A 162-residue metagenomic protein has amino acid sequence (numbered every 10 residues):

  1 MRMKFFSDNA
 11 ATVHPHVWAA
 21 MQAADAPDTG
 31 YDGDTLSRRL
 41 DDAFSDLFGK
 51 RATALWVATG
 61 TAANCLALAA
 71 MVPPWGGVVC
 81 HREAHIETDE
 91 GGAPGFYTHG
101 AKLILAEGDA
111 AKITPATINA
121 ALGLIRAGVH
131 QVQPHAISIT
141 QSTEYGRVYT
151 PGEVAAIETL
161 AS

Functional and structural regions predicted by a protein language model:
M1-A20: N-terminal amphipathic/basic leader segments beginning at the initiator methionine
M3-K4, A52-W56, G76-V78, K102-I104 (+1 more regions): Structural motif
H14-G60, R82-E83, T88, A93: Conserved N-terminal alpha-helix of the aminotransferase class I/II PLP-enzyme fold
L66-W75, A93: Glycine-rich loop at the start of a catalytic domain that most often binds anionic cofactors/ligands
G76-G91, G95-T98, A111, A116: Glycine/threonine-rich beta-strand-loop-alpha-helix active-site module that forms ligand/phosphate-binding
T98-E144, V148-A156: PLP-dependent aminotransferase-class I/II
L160-A161: A generic structural signal for well-ordered alpha-helical segments
